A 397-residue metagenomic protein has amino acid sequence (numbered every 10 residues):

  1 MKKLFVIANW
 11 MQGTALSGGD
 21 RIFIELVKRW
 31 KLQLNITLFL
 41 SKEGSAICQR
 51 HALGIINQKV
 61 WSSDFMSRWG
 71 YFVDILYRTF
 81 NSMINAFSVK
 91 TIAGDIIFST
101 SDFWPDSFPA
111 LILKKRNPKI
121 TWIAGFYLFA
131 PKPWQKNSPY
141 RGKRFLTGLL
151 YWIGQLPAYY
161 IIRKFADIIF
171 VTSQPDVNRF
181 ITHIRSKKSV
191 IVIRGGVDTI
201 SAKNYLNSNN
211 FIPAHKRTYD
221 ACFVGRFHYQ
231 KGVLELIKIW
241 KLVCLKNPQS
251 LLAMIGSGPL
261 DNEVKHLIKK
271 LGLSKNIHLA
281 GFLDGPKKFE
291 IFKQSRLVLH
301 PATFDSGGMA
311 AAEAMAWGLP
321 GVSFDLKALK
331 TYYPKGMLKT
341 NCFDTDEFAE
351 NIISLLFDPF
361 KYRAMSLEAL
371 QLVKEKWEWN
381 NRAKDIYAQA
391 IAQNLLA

Functional and structural regions predicted by a protein language model:
M1-H51: N-terminal subdomain of nucleotide-sugar transferases
I112-R116, A130, F145-I169: Membrane-proximal helix-turn-helix segments that form the acceptor-binding/catalytic region of lipid-linked
P175, G196: Carbohydrate-associated surface elements
P213-K231, I237-W240: Conserved donor-binding/catalytic core segment of Leloir-type glycosyltransferases
K265-L283: Nucleotide-activated donor-binding/catalytic signature segment of Leloir-type glycosyltransferases, i.e., the conserved
T303: Aromatic "clamp/platform" in nucleotide-sugar-dependent glycosyltransferases that forms part of the donor/acceptor
P320-S323: Short hydrophobic beta-strand element within catalytic cores of glycosyltransferases and related nucleotide-activated
M337-D346, S354-P359: Conserved acidic donor-binding segment of nucleotide-sugar-dependent glycosyltransferases
